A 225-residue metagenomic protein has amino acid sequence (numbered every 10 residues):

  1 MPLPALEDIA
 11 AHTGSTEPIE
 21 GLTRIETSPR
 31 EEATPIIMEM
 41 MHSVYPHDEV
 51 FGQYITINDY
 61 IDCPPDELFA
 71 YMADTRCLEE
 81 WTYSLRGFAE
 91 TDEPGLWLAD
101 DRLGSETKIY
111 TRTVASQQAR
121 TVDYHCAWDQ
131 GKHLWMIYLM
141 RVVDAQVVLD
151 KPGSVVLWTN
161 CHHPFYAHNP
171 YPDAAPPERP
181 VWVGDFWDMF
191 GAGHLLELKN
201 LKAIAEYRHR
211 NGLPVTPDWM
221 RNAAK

Functional and structural regions predicted by a protein language model:
P2-E93: Hydrophobic ligand-binding cavity/cleft-lining segments
A5-D8, D129-L196, A203: Beta-strand/loop substructures that line and gate deep hydrophobic ligand-binding cavities in soluble
G52-N58, T121, I137, G153-L157: Intrinsic-disorder/low-complexity, polar/charged segments enriched in Ser/Thr/Lys/Arg/Asp/Glu/Gln
Q53, E67, G95-L98, R102-G104 (+4 more regions): C-terminal and inter-domain tail/linker signature
P64-M72, L78, W97, T113 (+4 more regions): Hydrophobic pocket/interface hotspot
R76-Y83, A89-I137, L149-K151, I204-R208: Glycine-rich portal/gate segments that line the openings of hydrophobic small-molecule binding cavities
E197-K225: Short, highly charged C-terminal tails/helix-capping segments
